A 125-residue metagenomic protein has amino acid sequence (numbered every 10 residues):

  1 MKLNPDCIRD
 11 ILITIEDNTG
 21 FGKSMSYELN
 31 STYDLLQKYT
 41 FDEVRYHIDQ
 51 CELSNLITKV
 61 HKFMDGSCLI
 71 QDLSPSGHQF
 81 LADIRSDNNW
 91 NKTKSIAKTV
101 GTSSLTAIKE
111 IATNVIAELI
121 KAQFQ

Functional and structural regions predicted by a protein language model:
K2-D34: Short amphipathic alpha-helical interface segments
P5-R9, R45, Q71, P75-H78: Non-catalytic, well-ordered alpha-helical scaffold segments
I15-N18, C51, L81-I84: Generic structural signal for hydrophobic core residues of well-folded globular domains
L29-T32, Q50, I111: N-terminal intrinsically disordered, cationic/polar leader segments that include organellar targeting peptides
Q37-S54, C68: Short amphipathic alpha-helical interaction segments
E52-F63: A short, conserved structural fragment
L69-A97: Short, amphipathic alpha-helical interaction segments positioned at domain boundaries
S86-Q125: Exposed, interaction-prone assembly regions rather than primary DNA-binding/catalytic cores
